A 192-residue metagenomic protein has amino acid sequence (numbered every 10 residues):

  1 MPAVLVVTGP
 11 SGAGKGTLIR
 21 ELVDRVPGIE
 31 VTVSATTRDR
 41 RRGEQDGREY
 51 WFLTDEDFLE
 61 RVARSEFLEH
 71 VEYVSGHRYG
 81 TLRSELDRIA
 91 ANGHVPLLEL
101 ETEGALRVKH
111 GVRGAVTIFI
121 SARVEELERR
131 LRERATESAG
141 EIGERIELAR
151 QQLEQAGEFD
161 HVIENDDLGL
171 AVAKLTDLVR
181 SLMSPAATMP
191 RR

Functional and structural regions predicted by a protein language model:
V4-V6: Short hydrophobic/aromatic beta-strand immediately N-terminal to the Walker A/P-loop
T8-P10: P-loop (Walker A) phosphate-binding loop of NTP-binding proteins
K15: Conserved lysine of the Walker
L18-I19: Post-Walker A alpha-helix
D24-T32: Post-Walker A helix-loop "phosphate-sensing" segment adjacent to the P-loop in P-loop NTPases
T36-P96, T102, L106: ATP-dependent small-molecule kinase phosphotransfer cores that center on conserved nucleotide phosphate-binding segments
P96-E101, H110-R134: Conserved phosphate-donor/acceptor-positioning beta-strand/loop module used by diverse small-molecule
G114, R129, T136-E137, Q151-R192: NTP-dependent small-molecule kinase module
